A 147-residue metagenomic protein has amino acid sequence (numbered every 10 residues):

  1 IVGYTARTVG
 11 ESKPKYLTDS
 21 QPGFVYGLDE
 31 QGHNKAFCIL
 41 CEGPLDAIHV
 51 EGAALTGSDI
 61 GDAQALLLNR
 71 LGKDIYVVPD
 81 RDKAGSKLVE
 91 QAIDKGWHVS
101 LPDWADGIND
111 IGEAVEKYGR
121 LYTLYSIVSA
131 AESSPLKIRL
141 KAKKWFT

Functional and structural regions predicted by a protein language model:
I1-D74, L88-V89: Phosphate-handling DNA/RNA-contact segment within nucleic-acid enzymes
V9, T56-D62, D80-K83, D103-G107: Short, acidic/turn-prone active-site loops that include or flank metal/cofactor- and phosphate-binding residues
I39-L40, L66-P79, S86-T147: Replication-associated primase and helicase/ATPase modules
